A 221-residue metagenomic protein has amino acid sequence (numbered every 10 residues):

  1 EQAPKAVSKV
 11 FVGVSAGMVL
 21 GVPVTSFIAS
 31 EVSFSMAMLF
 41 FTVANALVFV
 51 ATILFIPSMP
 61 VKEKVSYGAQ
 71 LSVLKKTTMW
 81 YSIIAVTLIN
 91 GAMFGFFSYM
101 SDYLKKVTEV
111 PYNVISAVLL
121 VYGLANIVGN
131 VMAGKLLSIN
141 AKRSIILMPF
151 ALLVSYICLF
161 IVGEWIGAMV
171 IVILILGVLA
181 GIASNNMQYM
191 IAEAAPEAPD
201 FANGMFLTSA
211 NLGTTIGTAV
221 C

Functional and structural regions predicted by a protein language model:
E1, I182-A195: Intracellular juxtamembrane helix-capping segments at the cytosolic ends of symmetry-related transmembrane helices
K9-I56: Helix-loop-helix hairpin linking two adjacent transmembrane segments in secondary transporters
G17-A29, S101, A133, I216-C221: Small-residue (Gly/Pro/Ala) motifs that create kinks and tight helix-helix packing interfaces
I56-I83: Juxtamembrane intracellular "pre-TM" segments in multi-pass secondary transporters
W80-L119: Extracytoplasmic gate region of multi-pass secondary transporters
G129-A141: Helix-to-loop junctions at the C-terminal end of transmembrane segments in multipass secondary transporters
R143-M187: C-terminal transmembrane helical hairpin of 12-TM major facilitator-type secondary transporters
A194-C221: A late C-terminal transmembrane helix in Major Facilitator Superfamily
